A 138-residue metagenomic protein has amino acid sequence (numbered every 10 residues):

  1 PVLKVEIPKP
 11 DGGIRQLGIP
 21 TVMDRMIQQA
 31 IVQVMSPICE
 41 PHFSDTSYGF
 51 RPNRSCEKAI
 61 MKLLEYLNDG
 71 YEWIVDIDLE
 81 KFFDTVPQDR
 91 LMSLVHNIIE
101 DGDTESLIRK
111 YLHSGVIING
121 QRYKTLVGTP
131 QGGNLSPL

Functional and structural regions predicted by a protein language model:
P1-E6, P10, H42-T46, F50-R54 (+1 more regions): Conserved polymerase palm-domain catalytic core
I14-F43, G128-L138: Conserved pre-motif C helix in the palm subdomain of viral-like polymerases
